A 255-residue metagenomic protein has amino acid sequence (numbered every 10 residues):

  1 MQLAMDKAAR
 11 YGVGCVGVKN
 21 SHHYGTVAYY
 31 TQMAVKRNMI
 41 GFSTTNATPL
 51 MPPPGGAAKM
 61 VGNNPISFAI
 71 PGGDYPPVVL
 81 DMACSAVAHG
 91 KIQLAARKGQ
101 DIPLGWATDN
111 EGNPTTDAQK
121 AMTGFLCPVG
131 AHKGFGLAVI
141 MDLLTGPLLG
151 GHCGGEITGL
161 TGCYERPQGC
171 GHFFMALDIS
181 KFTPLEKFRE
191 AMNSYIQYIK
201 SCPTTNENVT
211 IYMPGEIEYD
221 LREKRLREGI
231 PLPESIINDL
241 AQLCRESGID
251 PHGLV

Functional and structural regions predicted by a protein language model:
M1-V78: A glycine-rich, acidic short-motif signal
Q2-M5, Q32-V35, A69, G105 (+4 more regions): Predominant activation on well-ordered alpha-helical scaffold segments within soluble catalytic domains
G14-K19, P128, F174-S180: Short glycine-rich or small-residue beta-strand-to-loop segments that form or flank ligand, phosphate, metal/Fe-S
N38-L50, L144-L160: Glycine-rich phosphate/pyrophosphate-binding loops and their adjacent beta-strand/loop elements at enzyme active sites
M51-Q119: Phosphate/diphosphate-binding glycine-rich loops and adjacent basic-rich segments that engage nucleotide
C84-V87, K133, I179-K181: Glycine-rich beta-alpha junction loops
H89-G150, G162-P167: Small-residue-enriched flexible segments
L148, C153-V255: Catalytic-core signal marking the mid-to-C-terminal active-site face
